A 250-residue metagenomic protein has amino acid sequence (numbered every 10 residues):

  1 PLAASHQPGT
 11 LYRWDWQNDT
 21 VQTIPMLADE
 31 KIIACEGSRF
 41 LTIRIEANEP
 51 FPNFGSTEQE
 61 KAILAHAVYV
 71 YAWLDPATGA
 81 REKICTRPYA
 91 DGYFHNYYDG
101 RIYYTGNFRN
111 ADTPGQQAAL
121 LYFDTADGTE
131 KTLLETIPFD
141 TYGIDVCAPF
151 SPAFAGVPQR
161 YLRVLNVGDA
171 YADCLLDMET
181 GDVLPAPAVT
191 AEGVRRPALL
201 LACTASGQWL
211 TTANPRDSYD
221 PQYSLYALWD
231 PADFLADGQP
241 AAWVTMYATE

Functional and structural regions predicted by a protein language model:
P1-L2, I32, I45, V70 (+6 more regions): N-terminal cationic amphipathic segment used for targeting or macromolecule association
P1-S5, G37-A62, D99-D112, P152-V167 (+2 more regions): Short beta-strand elements that form the blades of beta-propeller/WD-repeat-like and other beta-sheet-rich scaffold
S5-M26, G55-R87, G115-F139, A170-E192 (+1 more regions): Surface-exposed loop/turn elements that mediate protein-protein interactions on large endomembrane-trafficking
L11, E36-R39, T57, R81 (+13 more regions): Compositionally biased, intrinsically disordered low-complexity regions
R13, T42, Y71, R81 (+9 more regions): Polar/charged side chains located within well-ordered beta-strands of beta-rich proteins
L27-G37, P88-D99, P138-A155, E192-A205 (+1 more regions): Repeated scaffold domains used in trafficking and secretory/extracellular systems, primarily beta-propellers
L133-F139, G143-F154, P158, L162-L165 (+3 more regions): Eukaryotic tandem repeat interaction scaffolds
